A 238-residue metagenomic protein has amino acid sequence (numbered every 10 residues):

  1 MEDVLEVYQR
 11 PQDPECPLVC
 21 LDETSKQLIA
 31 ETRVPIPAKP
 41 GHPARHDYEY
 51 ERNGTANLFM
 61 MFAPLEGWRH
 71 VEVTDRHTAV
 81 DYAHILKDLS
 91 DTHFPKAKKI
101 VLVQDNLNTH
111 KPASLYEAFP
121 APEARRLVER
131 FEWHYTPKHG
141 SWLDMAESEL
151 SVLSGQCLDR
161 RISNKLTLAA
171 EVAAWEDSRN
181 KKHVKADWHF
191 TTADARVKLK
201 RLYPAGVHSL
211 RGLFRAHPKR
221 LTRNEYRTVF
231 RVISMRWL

Functional and structural regions predicted by a protein language model:
M1-K87, L199: Extended, low-complexity cationic-aromatic segments
V19-L21, V101-Q104, H134-T136, H189-F190: Short beta-strand segments
C20-D22, M61, G67, L86 (+4 more regions): Mobile genetic element proteins and their domesticated derivatives, centered on retroelements and DNA transposons
T32, T167-Y226, F230-V232, W237: C-terminal domain-tail junction helix/linker
R45-E51, E123-M145, I162-S163: RNase H-like polynucleotidyl transferase catalytic core
V80-V101: Short, basic/hydrophobic alpha-helical segments
A97-K111: Acidic/histidine-rich, metal-coordinating catalytic segments
K138, A146-K165, S178-K182: Active-site proximal helix-loop segment of RNase H-like, two-metal nucleases, encompassing DDE(D)
